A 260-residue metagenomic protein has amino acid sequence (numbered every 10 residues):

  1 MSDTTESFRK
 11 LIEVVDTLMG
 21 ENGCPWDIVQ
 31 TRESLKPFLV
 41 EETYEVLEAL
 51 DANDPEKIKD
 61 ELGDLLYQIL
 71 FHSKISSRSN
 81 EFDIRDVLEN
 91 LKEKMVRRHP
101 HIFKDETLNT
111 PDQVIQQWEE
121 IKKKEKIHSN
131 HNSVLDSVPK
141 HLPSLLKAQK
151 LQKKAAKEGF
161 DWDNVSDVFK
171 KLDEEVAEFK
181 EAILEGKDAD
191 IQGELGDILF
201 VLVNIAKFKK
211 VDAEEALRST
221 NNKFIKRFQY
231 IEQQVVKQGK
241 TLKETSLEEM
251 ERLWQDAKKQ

Functional and structural regions predicted by a protein language model:
M1-E61, Y67-L195, L199-Q260: Flexible "arm" and connector segments at domain edges
